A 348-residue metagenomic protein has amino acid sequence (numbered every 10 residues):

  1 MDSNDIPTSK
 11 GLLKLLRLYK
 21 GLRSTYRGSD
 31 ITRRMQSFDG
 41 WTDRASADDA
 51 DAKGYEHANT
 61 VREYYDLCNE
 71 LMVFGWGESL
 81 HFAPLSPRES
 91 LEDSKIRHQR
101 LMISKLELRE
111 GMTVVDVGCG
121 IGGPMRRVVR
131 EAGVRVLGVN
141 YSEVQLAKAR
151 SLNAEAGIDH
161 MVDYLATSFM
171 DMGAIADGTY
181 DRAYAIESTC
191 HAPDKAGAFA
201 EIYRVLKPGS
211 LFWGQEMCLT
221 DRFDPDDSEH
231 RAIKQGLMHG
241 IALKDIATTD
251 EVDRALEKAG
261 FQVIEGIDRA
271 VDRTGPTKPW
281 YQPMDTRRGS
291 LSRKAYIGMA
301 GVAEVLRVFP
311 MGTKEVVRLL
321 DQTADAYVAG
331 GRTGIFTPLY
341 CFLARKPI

Functional and structural regions predicted by a protein language model:
D2-V73: N-terminal auxiliary segments of SAM/dcSAM-dependent transferases
S46-K53, N59-L108: Class I SAM-dependent transferase core
T113-V115, P124-D171: Class I SAM-dependent methyltransferase SAM/SAH-binding core
I121: Conserved SAM/SAH-binding loop
M170-A183: A short acidic, Gly/Pro-enriched loop at the edge of an enzyme's catalytic core that lines a small-molecule cofactor
D181-D194: A short SAM/SAH-binding and catalytic strip from SAM-dependent methyltransferases
A196-L211: A short glycine-rich, Lys/Arg-flanked "PGG" loop and its adjoining helix->strand segment in the class I
P225-F336, R345-I348: Substrate-binding/catalytic lobe of Class I Rossmann-like enzymes that use SAM or dcSAM, i.e., the mid-to-C-terminal
